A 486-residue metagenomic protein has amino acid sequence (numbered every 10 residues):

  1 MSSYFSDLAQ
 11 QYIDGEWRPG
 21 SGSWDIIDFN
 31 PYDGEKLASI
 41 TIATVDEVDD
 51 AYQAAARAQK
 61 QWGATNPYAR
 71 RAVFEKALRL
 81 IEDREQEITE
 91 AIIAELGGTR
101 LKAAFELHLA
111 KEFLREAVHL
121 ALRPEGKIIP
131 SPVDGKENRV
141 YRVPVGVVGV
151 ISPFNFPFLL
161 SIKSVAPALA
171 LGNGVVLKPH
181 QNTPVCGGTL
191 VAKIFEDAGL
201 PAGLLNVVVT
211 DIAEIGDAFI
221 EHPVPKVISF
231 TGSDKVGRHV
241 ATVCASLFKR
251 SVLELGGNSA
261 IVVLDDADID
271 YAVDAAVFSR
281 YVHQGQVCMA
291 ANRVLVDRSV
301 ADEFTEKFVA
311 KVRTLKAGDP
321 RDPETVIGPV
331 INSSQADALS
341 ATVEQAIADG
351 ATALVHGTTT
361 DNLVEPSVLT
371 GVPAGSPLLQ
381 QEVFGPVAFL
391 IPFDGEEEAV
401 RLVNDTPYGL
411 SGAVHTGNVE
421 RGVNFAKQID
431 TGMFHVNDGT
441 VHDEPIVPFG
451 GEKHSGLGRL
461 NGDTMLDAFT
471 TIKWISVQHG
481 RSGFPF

Functional and structural regions predicted by a protein language model:
M1-K136: N-terminal Rossmann-like NAD(P)+-binding subdomain of aldehyde/semialdehyde dehydrogenases
P31, V45-V48, P67, E85 (+6 more regions): Residues at or immediately preceding the N-termini of alpha-helices
D33-S39, P225, V262, K316 (+1 more regions): Conserved C-terminal structural/oligomerization subdomain of aldehyde/semialdehyde dehydrogenase
G34, R70, I92, L114 (+9 more regions): Residue-level signal for inorganic ion chemistry
L37-A43, A58-A64, V150, I261-L264 (+4 more regions): Short, well-ordered beta-strand elements within core beta-sheets of diverse protein domains
Q59, G63, L78-E85, T89 (+19 more regions): Structural signal for hydrophobic packing residues in well-ordered secondary-structure cores of soluble enzyme domains
G126-Y271, F393: Rossmann-like NAD(P) dinucleotide-binding subdomain of oxidoreductase/dehydrogenase enzymes
V227, K235-P373, V436, F484-P485: ALDH superfamily catalytic-core signature
